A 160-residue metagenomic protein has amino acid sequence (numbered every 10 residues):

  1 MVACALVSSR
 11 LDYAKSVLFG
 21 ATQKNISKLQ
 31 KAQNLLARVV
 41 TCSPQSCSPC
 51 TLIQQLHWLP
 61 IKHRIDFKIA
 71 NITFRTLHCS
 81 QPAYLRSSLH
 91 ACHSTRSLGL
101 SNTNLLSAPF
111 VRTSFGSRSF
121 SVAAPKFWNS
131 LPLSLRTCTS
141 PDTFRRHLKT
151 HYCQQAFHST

Functional and structural regions predicted by a protein language model:
M1-T160: Hydrophobic/basic alpha-helical segments
